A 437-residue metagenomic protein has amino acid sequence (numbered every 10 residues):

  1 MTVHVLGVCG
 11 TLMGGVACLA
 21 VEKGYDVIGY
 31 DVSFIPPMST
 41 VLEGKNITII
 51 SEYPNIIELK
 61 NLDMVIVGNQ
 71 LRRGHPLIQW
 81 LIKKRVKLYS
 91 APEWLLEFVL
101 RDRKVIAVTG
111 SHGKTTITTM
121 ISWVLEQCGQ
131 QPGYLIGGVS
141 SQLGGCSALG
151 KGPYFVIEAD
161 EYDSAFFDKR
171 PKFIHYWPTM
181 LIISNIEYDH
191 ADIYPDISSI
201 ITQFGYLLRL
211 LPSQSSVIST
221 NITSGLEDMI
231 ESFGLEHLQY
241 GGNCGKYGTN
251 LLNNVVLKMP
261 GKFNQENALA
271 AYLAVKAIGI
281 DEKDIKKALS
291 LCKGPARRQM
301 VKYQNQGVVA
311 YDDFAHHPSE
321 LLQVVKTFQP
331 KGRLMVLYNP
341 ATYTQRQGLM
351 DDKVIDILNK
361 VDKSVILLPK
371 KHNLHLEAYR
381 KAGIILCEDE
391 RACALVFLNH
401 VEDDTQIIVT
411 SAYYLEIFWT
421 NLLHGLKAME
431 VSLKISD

Functional and structural regions predicted by a protein language model:
M1-I50, K60-V65, K83-V86, T119 (+3 more regions): ATP-dependent carboxylate-amine ligase
L19-Y25, E43, I56-K60, N69 (+4 more regions): Phosphate-binding loop of NTP-binding sites
V32-P36, Y53-N55, N69-R73, E93 (+3 more regions): Short, polar loop motifs at secondary-structure junctions
I50-P54, A91-L96, Y134-G138, T220-N221 (+6 more regions): Beta-strand->loop->alpha-helix junctions that form or flank phosphate-binding loops in nucleotide-handling enzymes
A107-T118, A159, N254-P260, I385 (+1 more regions): A polyampholytic, Gly/Pro-enriched intrinsically disordered region
V156-E158, N264, V309-A315: Active-site-proximal beta-strand elements of phosphoester/diester hydrolases
V255-G261, G307-D312: Short pre-catalytic strand/loop immediately N-terminal to key active-site residues, enriched for Gly-Thr
